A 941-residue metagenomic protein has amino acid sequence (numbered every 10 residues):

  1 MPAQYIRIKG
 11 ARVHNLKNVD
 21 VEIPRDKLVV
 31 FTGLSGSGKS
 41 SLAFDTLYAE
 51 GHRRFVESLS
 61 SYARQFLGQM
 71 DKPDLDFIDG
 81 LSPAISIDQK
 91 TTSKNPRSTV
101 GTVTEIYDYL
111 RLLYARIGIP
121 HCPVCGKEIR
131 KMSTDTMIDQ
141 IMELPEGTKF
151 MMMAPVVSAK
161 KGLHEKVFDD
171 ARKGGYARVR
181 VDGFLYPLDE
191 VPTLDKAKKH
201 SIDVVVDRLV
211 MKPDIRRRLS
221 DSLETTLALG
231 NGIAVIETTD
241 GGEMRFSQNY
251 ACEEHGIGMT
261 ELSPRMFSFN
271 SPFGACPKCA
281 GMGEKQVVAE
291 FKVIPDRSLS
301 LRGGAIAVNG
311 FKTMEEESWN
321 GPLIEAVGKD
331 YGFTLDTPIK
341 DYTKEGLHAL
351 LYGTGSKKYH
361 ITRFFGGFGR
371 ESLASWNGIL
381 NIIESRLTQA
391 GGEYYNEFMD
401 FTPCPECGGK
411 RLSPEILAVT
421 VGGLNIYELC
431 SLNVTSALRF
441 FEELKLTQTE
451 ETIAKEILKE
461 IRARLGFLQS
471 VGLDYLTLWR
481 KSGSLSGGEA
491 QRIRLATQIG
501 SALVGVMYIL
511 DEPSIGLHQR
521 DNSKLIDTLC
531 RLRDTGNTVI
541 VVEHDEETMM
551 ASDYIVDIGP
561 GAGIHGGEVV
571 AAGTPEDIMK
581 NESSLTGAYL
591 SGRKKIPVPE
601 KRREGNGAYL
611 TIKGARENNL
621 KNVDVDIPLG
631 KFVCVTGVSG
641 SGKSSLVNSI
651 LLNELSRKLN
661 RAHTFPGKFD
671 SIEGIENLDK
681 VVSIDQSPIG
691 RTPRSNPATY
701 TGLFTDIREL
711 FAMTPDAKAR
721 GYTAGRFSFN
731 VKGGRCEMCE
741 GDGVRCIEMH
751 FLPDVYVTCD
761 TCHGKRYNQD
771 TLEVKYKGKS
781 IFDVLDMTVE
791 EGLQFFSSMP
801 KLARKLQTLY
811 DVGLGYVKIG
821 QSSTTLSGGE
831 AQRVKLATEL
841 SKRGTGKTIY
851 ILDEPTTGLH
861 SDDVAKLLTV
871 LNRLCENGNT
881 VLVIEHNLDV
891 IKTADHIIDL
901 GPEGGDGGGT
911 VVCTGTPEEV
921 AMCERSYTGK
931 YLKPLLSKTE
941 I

Functional and structural regions predicted by a protein language model:
M1-I941: Conserved phosphate-binding elements of NTP-dependent enzyme cores
